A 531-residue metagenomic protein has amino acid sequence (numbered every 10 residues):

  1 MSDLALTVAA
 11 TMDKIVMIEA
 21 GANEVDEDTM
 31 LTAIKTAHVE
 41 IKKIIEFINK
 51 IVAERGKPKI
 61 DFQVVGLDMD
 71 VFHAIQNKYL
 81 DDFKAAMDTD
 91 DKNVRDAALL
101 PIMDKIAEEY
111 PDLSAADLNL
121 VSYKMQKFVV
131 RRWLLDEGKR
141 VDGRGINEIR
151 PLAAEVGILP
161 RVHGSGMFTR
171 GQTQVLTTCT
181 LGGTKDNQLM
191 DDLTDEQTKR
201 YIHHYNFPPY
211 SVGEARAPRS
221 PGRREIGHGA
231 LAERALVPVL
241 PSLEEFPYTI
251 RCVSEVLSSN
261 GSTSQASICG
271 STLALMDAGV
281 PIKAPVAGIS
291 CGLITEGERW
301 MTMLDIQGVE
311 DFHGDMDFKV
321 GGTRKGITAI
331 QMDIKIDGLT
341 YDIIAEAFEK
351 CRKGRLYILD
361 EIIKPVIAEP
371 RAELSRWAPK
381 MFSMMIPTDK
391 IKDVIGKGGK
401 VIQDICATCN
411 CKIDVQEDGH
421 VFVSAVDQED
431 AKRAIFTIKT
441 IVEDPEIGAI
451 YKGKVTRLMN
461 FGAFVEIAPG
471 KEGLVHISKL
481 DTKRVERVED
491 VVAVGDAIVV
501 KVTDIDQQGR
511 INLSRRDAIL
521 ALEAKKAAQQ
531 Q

Functional and structural regions predicted by a protein language model:
M1-A86, L275-A372: Mobile "lid/hinge" segments at catalytic clefts and subdomain interfaces of large enzymes
S2-A9, K199-Y205, P209, H228-L243 (+5 more regions): Structured alpha-helical segments in the cores of large, soluble enzyme domains
D3-L6, Q188-D191, G288-I289, T302-Q307 (+6 more regions): Short beta-alpha junctions and helix-cap segments that line functional grooves
A9, H73, N77, H204-V212 (+6 more regions): Flexible hinge/switch segments at interdomain interfaces of large molecular machines
E19, I158, H163-Y248, G326-D333 (+1 more regions): Glycine-rich, flexible beta-strand/loop modules in the N-terminal catalytic cores of phosphate-handling
I44-F62, N93-V94, D112-N119, D136-I146 (+4 more regions): Flexible, glycine/charged-enriched surface loops at secondary-structure junctions
I60-D195, P379-D393, V401, T408-C409: Extended amphipathic alpha-helical scaffolds
W377-Q531: Single-stranded RNA-binding regions, centering on S1/OB-family and related RNA-binding modules
